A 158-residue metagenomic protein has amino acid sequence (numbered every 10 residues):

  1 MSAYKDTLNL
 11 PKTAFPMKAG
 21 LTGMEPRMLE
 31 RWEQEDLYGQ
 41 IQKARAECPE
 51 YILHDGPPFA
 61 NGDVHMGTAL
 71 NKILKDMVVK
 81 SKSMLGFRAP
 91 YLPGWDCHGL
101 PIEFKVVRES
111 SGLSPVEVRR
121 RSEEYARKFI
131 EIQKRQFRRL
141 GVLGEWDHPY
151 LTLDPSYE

Functional and structural regions predicted by a protein language model:
M1-E158: N-terminal, positively charged nucleic-acid-binding surface of large information/translation enzymes
